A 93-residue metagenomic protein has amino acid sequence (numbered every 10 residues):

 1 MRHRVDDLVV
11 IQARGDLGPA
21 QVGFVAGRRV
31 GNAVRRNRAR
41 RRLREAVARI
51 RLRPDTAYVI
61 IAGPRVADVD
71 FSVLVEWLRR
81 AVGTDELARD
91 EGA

Functional and structural regions predicted by a protein language model:
M1-A93: Positively charged, solvent-exposed patches that mediate nucleic-acid binding
